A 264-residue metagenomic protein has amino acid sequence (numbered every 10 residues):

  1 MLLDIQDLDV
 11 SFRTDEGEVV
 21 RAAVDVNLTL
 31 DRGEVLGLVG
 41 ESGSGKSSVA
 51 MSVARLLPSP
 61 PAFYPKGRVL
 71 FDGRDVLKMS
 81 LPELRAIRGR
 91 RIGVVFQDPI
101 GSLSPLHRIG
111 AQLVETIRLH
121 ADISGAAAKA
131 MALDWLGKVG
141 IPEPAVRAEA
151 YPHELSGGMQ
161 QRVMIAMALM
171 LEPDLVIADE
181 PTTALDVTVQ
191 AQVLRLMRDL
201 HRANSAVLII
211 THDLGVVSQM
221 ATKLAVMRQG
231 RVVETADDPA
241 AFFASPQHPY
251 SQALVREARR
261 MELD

Functional and structural regions predicted by a protein language model:
Y64-D75, E234: Conserved ABC transporter NBD signature motif
A150-L155, M159: Conserved ABC ATPase signature
M170-D174: A short, proline-enriched helix->beta-strand linker immediately N-terminal to the Walker B motif in ABC-type P-loop
A191-A203: Helical segment within the ABC ATPase nucleotide-binding domain
V217-Q219: A short, surface-exposed alpha-helical micro-motif characterized by mixed small hydrophobic and charged/polar residues
